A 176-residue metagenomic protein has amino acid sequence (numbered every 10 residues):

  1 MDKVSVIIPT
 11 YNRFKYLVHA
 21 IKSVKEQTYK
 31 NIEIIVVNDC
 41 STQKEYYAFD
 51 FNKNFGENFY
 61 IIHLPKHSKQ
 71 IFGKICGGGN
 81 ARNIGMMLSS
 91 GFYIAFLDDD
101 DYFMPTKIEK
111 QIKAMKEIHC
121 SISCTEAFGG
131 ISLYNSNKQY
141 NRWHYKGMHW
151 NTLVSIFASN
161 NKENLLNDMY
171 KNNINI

Functional and structural regions predicted by a protein language model:
M1-I176: Nucleotide-sugar donor-binding/catalytic module of glycosyltransferases that assemble extracellular/cell-envelope
